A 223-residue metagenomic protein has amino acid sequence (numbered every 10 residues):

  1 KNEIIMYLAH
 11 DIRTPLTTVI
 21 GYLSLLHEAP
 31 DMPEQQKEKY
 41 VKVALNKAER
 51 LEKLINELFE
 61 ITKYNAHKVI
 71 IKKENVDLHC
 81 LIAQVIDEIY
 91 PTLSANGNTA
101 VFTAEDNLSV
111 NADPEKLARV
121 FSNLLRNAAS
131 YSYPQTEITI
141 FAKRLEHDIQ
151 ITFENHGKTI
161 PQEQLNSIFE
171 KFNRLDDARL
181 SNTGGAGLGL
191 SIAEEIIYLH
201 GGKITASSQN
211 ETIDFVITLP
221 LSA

Functional and structural regions predicted by a protein language model:
K72-D87: A conserved beta-strand-to-alpha-helix junction within the catalytic ATP-binding
K72-N75, S94, T99-S109, L145: Conserved catalytic submotifs in the C-terminal HATPase_c
A128-A129: Short helix-loop "hinge" at the ATP-lid/N-box region of the Bergerat-fold HATPase_c
Q135-H147: Short beta-strand/loop element within the Bergerat-fold HATPase_c
I160-R174: Short conserved segment of the HATPase_c
G184, G189, A193: Short alpha-helical Gxxx[C/S/T] motif in the catalytic ATP-binding
G201-G202: Conserved glycine-rich
